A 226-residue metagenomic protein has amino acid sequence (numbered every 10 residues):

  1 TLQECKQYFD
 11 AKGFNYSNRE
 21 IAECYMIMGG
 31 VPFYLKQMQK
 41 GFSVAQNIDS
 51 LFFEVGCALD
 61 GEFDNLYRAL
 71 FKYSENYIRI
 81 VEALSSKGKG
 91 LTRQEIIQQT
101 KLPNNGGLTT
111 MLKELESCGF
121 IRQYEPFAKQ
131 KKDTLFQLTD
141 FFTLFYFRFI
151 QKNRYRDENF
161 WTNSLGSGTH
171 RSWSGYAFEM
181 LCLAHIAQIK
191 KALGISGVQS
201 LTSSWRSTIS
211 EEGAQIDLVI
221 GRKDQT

Functional and structural regions predicted by a protein language model:
T1-E4: Conserved AAA+ ATPase "SRH/arginine-finger" region at the nucleotide-binding site
F9-L66: Amphipathic alpha-helical "lid/sensor" segments that cap RecA-like P-loop NTPase cores
D10, E82-S86, K101: Short, locally clustered residues in the helix-turn-helix/winged-helix DNA-binding domain
K72-K89: Short amphipathic alpha-helical interface segments
K87-Q99: Short acidic, hydrophobic short linear motifs in intrinsically disordered regions
K101-C118: Short amphipathic alpha-helical interaction segments
E116-F127: A short, conserved structural fragment
F127, T134-L135, T139-T226: A cross-kingdom feature that marks ATP-driven nucleic-acid transaction machinery
